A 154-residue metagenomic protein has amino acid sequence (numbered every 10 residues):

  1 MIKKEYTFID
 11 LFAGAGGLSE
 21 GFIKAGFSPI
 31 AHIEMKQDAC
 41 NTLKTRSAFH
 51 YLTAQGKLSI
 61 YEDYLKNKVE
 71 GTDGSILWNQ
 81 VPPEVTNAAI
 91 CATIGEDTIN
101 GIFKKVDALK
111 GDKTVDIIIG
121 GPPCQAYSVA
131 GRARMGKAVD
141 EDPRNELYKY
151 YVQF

Functional and structural regions predicted by a protein language model:
M1-F154: Conserved active-site and SAM-binding loop architecture of S-adenosyl-L-methionine-dependent nucleic-acid
